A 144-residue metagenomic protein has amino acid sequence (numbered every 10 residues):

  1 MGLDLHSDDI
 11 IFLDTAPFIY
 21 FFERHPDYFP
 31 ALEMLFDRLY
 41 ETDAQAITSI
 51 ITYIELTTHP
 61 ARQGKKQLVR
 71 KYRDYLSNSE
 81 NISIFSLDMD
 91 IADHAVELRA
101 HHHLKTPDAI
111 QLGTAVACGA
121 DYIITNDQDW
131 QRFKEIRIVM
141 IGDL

Functional and structural regions predicted by a protein language model:
M1-H6, R38, I82, L112-L144: Acidic, PIN/NYN-like endoribonuclease modules and their adjacent C-terminal/linker elements
M1-T48, A61-R70, D74, Q128 (+1 more regions): Short, well-structured N-terminal submotif of metal-dependent ribonuclease cores
T15, I50, M89, D108-L112: Conserved glycosyltransferase catalytic-site signature
F22, P60, R99, K134-R137: Short, flexible helix/strand-to-coil boundary loops that buttress conserved ligand/catalytic motifs in alpha/beta
R24, I51-T52, E80-A100: Acidic catalytic patch
D74-L76, E80-L87, H101-H103, P107 (+1 more regions): Internal alpha/beta domain cores that form substrate/cofactor-binding pockets in large enzymes and binding proteins
